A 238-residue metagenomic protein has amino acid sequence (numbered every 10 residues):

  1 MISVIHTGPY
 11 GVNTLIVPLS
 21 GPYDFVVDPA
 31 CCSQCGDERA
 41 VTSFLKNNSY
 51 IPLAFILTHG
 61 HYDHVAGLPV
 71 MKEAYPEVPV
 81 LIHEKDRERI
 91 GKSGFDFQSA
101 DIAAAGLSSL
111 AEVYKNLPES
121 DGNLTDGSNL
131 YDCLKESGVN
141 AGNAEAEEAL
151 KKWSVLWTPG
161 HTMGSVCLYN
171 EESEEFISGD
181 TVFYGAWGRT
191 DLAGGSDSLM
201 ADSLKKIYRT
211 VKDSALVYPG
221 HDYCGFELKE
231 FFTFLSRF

Functional and structural regions predicted by a protein language model:
M1, V17-D24, N129-S154, N170-E175: Beta-strand-turn-beta hairpins that frame and shape the catalytic cleft of phosphate-ester-processing enzymes
M1-N48, L168-G179: Conserved beta-strand hairpin/beta-sheet module of binuclear metal-dependent hydrolase folds, prominently
I5-T7, D121, W157-P159: Short Gly/Pro-enriched turn/cap motifs at secondary-structure boundaries
P22, I51-P52, D213: Short loop/turn motifs at secondary-structure junctions
F25-D28, A54-I56, V155-W157: Short catalytic-loop micro-motif centered on adjacent basic/acidic residues
C31-C35, T42-E148: Active-site HxH/HxHxD metal-binding segment of metal-dependent hydrolases
C31-S33, F97-S99, E136, A146-F238: Metallo-beta-lactamase
